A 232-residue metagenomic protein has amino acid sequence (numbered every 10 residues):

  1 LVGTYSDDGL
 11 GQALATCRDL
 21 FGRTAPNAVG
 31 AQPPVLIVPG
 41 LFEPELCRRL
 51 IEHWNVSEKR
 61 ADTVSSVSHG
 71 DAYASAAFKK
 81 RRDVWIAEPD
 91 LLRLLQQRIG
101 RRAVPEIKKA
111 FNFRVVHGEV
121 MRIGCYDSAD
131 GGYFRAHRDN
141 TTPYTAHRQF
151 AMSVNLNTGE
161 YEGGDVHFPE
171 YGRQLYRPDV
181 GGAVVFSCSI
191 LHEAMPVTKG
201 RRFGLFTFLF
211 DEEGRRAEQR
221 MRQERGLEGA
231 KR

Functional and structural regions predicted by a protein language model:
L1-D7: Short, glycine-anchored, charge-dense loop/turn motifs used at functional sites
G9-A151, N155-A183, S189-R232: Fe(II)/2-oxoglutarate oxygenase catalytic core
